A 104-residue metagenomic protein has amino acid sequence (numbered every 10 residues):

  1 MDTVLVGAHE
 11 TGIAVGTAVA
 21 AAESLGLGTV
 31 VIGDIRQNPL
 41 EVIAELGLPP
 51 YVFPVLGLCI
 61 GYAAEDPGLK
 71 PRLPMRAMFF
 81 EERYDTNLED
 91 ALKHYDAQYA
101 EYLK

Functional and structural regions predicted by a protein language model:
M1-K104: Acidic, surface-exposed loops and disordered segments
